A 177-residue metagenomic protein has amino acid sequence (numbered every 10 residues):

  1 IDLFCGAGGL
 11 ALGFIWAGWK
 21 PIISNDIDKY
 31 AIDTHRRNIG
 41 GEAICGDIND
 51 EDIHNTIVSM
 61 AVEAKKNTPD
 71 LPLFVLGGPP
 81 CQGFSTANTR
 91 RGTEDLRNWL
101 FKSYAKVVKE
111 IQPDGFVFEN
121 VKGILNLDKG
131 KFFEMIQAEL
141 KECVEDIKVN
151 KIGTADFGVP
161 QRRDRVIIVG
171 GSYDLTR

Functional and structural regions predicted by a protein language model:
F4-A7: Class I SAM-dependent methyltransferase "Motif I" SAM/SAH-binding loop
G13-K20, N38: A short, Lys/Arg-enriched amphipathic alpha-helix followed by its capping loop at the start of a domain
S24-N25: The conserved SAM/SAH-binding core of class I Rossmann-like methyltransferase domains, concentrating on the hydrophobic
D28-K29: Conserved SAM/SAH-binding beta-strand->alpha-helix loop
D33-K66: S-adenosyl-L-methionine
N55-D70, Q82-R177: Class I S-adenosyl-L-methionine
